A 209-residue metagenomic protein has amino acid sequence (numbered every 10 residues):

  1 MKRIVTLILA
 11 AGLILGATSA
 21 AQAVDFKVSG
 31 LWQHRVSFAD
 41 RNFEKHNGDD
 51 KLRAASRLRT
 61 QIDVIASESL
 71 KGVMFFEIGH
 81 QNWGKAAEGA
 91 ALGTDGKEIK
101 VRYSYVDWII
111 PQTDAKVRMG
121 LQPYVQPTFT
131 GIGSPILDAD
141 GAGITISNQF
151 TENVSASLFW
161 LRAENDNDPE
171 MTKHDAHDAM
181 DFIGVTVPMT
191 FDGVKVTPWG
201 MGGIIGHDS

Functional and structural regions predicted by a protein language model:
K2-Q122, I144-L158, V187-V194, P198 (+1 more regions): Beta-barrel outer-membrane channel/assembly domains of diderm bacteria
N42-E44, A86-E88, G131, D168-E170 (+1 more regions): Outer-membrane beta-barrel and related beta-rich outer-membrane complex signature in Gram-negative bacteria
K45-A54, G93-E98, G133-A139, T172-M180 (+1 more regions): Replace "Gram-negative outer membrane beta-barrel proteins" with "bacterial and organellar outer membrane beta-barrel
S155-S209: Internal metal/ion-chelating core segments
